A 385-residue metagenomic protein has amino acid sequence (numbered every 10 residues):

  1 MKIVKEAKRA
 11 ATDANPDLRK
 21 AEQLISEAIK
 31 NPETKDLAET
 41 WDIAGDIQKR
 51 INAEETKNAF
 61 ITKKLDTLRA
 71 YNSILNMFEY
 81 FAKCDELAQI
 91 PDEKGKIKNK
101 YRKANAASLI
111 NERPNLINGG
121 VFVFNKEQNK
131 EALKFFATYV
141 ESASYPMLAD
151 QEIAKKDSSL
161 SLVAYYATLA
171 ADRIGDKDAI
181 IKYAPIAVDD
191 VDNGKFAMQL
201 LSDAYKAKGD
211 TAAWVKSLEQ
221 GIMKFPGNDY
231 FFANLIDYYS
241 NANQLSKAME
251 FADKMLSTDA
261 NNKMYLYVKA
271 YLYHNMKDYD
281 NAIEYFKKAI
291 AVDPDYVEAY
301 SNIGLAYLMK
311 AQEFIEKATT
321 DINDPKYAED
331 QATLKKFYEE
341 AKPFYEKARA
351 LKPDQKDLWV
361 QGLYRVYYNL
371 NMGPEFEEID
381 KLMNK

Functional and structural regions predicted by a protein language model:
A28, C84, Y139, I186-A187 (+4 more regions): Canonical positions in the second alpha-helix
N31, L87, S142, D190 (+4 more regions): Structural marker of alpha-solenoid helical repeat scaffolds
K35-L37, P146, L160, N193-G194 (+4 more regions): Residue-level recognition of tetratricopeptide repeat
T40, L148-E152, V163, F196-A197 (+4 more regions): TPR alpha-solenoid repeat register
I43, E152-I153, Y166-L169, L200 (+5 more regions): Canonical tetratricopeptide repeat
I47-K126, K130, K134-S161, M309-F344: Short coil/linker segments at helix-helix boundaries
